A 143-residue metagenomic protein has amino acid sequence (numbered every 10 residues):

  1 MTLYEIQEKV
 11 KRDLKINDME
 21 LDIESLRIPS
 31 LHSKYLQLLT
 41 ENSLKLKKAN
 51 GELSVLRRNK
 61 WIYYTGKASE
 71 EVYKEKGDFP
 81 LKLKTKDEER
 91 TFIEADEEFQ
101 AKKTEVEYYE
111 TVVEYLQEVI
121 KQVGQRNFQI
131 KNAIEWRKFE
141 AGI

Functional and structural regions predicted by a protein language model:
M1-I143: Charge-rich amphipathic alpha-helical interaction elements
